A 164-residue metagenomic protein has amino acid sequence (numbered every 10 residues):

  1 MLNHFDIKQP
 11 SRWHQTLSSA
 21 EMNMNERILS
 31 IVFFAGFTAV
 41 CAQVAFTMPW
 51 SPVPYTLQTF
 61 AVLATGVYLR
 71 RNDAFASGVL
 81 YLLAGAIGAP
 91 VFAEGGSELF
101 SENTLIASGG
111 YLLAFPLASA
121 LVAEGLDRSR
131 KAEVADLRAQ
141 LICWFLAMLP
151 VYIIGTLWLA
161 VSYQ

Functional and structural regions predicted by a protein language model:
L2-A20, E26, V32, V40 (+1 more regions): Short helix-perturbing small/polar motifs within transmembrane alpha-helices
L2-G78: Hydrophobic transmembrane alpha-helices
N3-S11, A86-G95, Y163-Q164: Peri-membrane helix termini and adjoining interfacial loops of integral membrane proteins
F37, C41, A45, T65 (+7 more regions): Alpha-helical membrane-inserting segments
A45-L121: Alpha-helical membrane segments and adjacent membrane-interface helices in multi-pass membrane proteins
R71, R130-A132, Q164: Juxtamembrane helix-boundary/capping and inter-helix hinge elements in multi-pass membrane proteins
A139, V161-Q164: Acidic interhelical loop/turn segments
